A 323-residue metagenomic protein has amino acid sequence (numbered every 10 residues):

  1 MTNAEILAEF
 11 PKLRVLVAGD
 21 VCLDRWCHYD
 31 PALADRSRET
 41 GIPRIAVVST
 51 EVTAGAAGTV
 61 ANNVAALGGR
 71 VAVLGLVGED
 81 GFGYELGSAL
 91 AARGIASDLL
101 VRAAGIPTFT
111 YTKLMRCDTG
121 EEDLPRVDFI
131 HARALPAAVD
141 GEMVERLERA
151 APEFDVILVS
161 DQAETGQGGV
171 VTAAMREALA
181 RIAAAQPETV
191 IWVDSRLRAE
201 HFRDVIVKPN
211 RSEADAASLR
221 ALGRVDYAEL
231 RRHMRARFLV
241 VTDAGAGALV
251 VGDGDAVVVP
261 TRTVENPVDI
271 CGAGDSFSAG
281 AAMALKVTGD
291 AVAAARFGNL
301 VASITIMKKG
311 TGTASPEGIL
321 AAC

Functional and structural regions predicted by a protein language model:
M1-L16, M143-P152, R181-P187, S195-E200: Short amphipathic alpha-helices and their capping/turn segments at secondary-structure boundaries
K12-L13, G68, F154, R203-V205 (+1 more regions): Short, well-ordered alpha-helix to beta-strand connector turns
V15, L23-V159, S315-C323: Conserved N-terminal subdomain of the carbohydrate kinase-like
V17, V73-G75, V193, V241: Structural beta-sheet core signal
D20-V21, Q162, S276: Active-site metal-binding loops of divalent metal-dependent hydrolases
E164-P260: Conserved phosphate/ATP/ADP-binding segment of small-molecule kinases
R235-F238, G245, R262-A322: Conserved post-catalytic alpha-helical subdomain immediately downstream of the catalytic base and nucleotide-binding
